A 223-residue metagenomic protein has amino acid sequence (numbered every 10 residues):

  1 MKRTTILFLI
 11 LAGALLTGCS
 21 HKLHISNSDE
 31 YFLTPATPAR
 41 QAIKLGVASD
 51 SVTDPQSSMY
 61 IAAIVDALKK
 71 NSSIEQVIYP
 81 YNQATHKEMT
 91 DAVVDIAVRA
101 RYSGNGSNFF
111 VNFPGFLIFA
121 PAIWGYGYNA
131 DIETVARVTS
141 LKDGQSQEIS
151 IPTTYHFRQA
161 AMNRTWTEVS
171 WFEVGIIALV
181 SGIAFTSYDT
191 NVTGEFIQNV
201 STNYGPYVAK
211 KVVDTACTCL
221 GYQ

Functional and structural regions predicted by a protein language model:
M1-I6: Bacterial N-terminal signal peptides that target proteins for export
C19-T90, V213-Q223: A structural "domain/chain start" motif
I43-V47, I64, L68, V94-I96 (+4 more regions): Hydrophobic beta-strand residues in large extracellular and virion-surface proteins
E88-I149, Y155-T167: Surface-exposed short loop/turn segments
Y128, G144-P206: Short secondary-structure boundary motifs at beta->alpha junctions and helix caps
I197, S201-Q223: Long, compositionally biased interface segments
